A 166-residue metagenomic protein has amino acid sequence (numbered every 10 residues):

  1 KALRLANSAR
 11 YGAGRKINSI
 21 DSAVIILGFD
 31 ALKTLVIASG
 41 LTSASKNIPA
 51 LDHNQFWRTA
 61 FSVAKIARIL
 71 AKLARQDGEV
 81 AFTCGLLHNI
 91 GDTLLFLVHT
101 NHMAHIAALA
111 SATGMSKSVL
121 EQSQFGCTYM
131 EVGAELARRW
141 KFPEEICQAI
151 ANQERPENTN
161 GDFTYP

Functional and structural regions predicted by a protein language model:
K1-L86, I90-P166: Conserved alpha-helical "signature site" that marks functionally important helical segments or helix/loop junctions
